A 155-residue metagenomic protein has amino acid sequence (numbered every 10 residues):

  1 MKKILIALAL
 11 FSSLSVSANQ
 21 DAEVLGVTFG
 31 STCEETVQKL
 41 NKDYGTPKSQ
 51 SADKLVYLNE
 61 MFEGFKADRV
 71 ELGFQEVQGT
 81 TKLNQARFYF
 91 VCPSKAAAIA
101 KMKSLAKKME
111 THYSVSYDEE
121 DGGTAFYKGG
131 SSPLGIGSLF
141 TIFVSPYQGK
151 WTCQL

Functional and structural regions predicted by a protein language model:
I4-L14: Sec-dependent N-terminal signal peptides
I4-L5, E71, Y89: Small/flexible residues
A9-F11, F65, G135: A generic structural signal for short, non-catalytic loop/turn and secondary-structure boundary residues
A18-L55, M61, T80-L155: Non-cytosolic coordination micro-motifs
L58-T80: Compositionally biased P/S/T/G-rich terminal and signal peptide-adjacent segments that lie outside catalytic cores
